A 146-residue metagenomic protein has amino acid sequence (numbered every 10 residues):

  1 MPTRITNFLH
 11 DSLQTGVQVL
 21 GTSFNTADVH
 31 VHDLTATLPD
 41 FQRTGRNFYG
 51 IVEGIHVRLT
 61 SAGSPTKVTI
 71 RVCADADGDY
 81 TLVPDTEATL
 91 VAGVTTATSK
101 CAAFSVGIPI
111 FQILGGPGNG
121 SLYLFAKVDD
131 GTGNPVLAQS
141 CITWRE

Functional and structural regions predicted by a protein language model:
M1-F24, N119-G120, K127-E146: C-terminal interaction-tip segments
H10-T15, V83-T96: Solvent-exposed serine/threonine-rich low-complexity stretches and specific carbohydrate-binding patches
G16-V17, A92-A103, E146: Short, surface-exposed linear segments at secondary-structure transitions and domain or protein termini
T22, T26-D28, T95-T98: Ser/Thr- and Asn-enriched, surface-exposed coil loops between beta-strands
H30-C73, T143: Beta-rich globular "head" domains
H56, G107, Y123-K127: Residues within well-ordered beta-strands of beta-sheet-rich folds
A74-D79: Change "in extracellular beta-sheet-rich domains … of secreted and cell-surface proteins" to "in beta-sheet-rich domains
A97-S121: Beta-sandwich interaction modules
